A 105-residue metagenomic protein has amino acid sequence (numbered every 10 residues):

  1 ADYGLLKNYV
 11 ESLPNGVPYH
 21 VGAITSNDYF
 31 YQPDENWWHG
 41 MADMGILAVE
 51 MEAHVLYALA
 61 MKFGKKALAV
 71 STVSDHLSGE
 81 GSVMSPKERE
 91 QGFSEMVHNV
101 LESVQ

Functional and structural regions predicted by a protein language model:
A1-Q105: Glycine-rich phosphate- or other oxyanion-binding loops that anchor nucleotides, phosphorylated ligands
